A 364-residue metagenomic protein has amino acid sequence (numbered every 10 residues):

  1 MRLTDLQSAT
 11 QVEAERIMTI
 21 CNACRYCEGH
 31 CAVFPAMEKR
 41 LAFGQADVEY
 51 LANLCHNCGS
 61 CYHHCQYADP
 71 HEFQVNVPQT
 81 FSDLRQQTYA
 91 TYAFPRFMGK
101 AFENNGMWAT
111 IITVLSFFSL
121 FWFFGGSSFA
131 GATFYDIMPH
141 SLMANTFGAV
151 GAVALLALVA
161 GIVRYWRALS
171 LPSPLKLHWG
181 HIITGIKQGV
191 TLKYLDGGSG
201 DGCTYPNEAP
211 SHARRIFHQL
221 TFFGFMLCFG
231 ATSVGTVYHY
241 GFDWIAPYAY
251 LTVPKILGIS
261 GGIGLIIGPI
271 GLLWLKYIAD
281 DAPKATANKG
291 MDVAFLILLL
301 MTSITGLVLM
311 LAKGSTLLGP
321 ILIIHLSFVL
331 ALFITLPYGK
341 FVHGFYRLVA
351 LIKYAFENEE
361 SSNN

Functional and structural regions predicted by a protein language model:
M1-A9: A detector for short, charged/polar N-terminal pre-domain segments
S8-N22, Q45-S60: Immediate flanking context of iron-sulfur cluster ligation sites
A14, M18, F34-E38, V48-Y50 (+2 more regions): Generic hydrophobic, helix-prone segments enriched in Leu/Val/Ile
I17, H64-Y67, K340: A general alpha-helix detector
N22, H56, Q74-V75, G261 (+2 more regions): Residue-level detector of secondary-structure boundary/capping sites
N22-F43, E49-Y50, S60-T88: Iron-sulfur cluster-binding cysteine motifs and their immediate structural context in ferredoxin-like electron-transfer
N57-H63, M301-S303: A generic, lipid-embedded transmembrane alpha helix
S82, T88-N364: Membrane-embedded alpha-helical bundles of multi-pass integral membrane proteins
